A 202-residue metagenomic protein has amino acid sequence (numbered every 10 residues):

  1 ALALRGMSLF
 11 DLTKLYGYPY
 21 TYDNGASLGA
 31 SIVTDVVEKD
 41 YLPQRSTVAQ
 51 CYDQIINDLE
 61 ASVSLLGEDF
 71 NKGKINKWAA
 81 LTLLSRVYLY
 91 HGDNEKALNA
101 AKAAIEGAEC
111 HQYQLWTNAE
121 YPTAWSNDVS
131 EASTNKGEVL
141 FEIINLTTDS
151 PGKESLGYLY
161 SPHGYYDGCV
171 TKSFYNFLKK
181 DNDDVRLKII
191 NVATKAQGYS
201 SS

Functional and structural regions predicted by a protein language model:
A1-D69: Aromatic-anchored glycine-rich loop motif in surface-exposed flexible loops
S8-P19, Y90, G107-W116: Secretory-pathway/luminal and periplasmic proteins that interact with or process carbohydrate-rich
F10, L89-L98, K102: Secondary-structure transition into beta-strands, especially the periplasmic turns and strand N-termini that construct
A61-L65, L83-Y90: Well-ordered alpha-helical scaffold segments within catalytic/enzyme domains
L98-S202: Hydrophobic-face positions in mid-chain alpha helices that act as interaction patches
